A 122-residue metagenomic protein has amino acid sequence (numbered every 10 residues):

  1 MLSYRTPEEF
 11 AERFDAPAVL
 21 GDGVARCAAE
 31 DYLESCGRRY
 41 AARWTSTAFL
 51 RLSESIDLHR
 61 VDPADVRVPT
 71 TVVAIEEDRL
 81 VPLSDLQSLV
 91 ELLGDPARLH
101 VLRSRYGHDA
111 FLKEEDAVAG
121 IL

Functional and structural regions predicted by a protein language model:
M1-V68: Alpha/beta-hydrolase
W44, V81, K113: Residue-level signal for the nucleotide or nucleotide-sugar donor/cofactor binding architecture
E54, V61, I75, E91-G94 (+1 more regions): Hydrophobic alpha-helix feature that most strongly marks membrane-spanning transmembrane helices and their immediate
V66, V72-A74, D78: Short beta-strand/loop motif that positions the catalytic acidic residue of the alpha/beta-hydrolase fold
R67-P69, P96-A97: Active-site lining segments that contact anionic ligands and/or coordinate catalytic metals
R79-D85: Conserved alpha/beta-hydrolase "acid-adjacent" motif
Q87-E91, P96-L122: Catalytic active-site module of serine/aspartate enzymes centered on a nucleophile-bearing elbow/loop
